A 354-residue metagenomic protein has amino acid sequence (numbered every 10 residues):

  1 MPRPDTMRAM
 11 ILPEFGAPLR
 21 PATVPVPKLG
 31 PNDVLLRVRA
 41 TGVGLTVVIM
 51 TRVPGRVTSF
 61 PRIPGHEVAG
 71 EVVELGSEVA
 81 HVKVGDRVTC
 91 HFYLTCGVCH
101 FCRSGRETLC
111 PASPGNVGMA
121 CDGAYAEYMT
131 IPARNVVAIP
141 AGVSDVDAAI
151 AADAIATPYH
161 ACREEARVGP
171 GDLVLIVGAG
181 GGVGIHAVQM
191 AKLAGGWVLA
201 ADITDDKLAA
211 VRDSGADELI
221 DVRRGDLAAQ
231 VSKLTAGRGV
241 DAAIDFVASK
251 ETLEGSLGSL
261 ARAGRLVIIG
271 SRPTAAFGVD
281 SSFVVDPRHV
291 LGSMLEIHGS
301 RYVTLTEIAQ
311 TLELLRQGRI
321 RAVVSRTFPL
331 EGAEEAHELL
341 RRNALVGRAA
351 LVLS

Functional and structural regions predicted by a protein language model:
M1-A69, I131, V352-S354: Short N-terminal strand-loop motif that marks the start of NAD(P)H/FAD-dependent oxidoreductase cofactor-binding domains
M1-M7, R262, T304-S354: C-terminal hydrophobic helical "lid"/dimerization subdomain of Rossmann-like NAD(P)H-dependent oxidoreductases
P27-T41, P54-R103, P140-G142: Glycine-rich beta-strand-centered segment in the early N-terminal region that forms part of a ligand/cofactor-binding
R37, L94-G178: NAD(P)H dinucleotide-binding glycine-rich loop of Rossmann-like/cofactor-binding domains, especially the beta1-alpha1
A141-G225, A229: Mid-domain Rossmann-like dinucleotide-binding core that forms the NAD(H)/NADP(H) cofactor-binding site
A194, I203, K250-R321, V352-S354: Glycine-rich phosphate-binding loop and adjacent beta-alpha segment of Rossmann(oid) nucleotide-cofactor-binding
